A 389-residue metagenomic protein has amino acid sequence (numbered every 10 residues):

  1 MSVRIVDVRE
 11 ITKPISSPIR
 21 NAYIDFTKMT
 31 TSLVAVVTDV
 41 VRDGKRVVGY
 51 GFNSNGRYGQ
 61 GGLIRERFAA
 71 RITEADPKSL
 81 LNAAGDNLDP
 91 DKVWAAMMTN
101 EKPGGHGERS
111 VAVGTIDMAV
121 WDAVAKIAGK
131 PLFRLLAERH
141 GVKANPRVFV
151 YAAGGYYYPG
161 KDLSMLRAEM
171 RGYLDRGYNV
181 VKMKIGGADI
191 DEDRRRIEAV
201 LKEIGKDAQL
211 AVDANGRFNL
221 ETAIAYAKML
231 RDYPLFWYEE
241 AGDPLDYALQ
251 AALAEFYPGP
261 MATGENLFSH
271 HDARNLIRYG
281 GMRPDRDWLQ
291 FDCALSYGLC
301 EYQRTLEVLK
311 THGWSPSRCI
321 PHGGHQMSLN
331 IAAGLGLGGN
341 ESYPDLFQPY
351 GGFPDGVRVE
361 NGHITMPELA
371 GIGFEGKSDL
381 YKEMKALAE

Functional and structural regions predicted by a protein language model:
M1-G61, Y350: Structured beta-strand/loop patches that form or line metal/cofactor-binding pockets in enzymes
T12, G371-E389: Extended hydrophobic packing segments that form well-structured cores
V34, R46, I116, G129 (+7 more regions): Conserved, mostly hydrophobic/aromatic
V41-I127: Metal- or metallocofactor-binding catalytic centers and their adjacent structured scaffolds across diverse enzyme
L80, L132-L135, K184, W237-A241 (+1 more regions): Flexible, glycine/charged-enriched surface loops at secondary-structure junctions
E108-V111, D117-P159: Glycine-rich, aromatic-flanked loop segments that form ligand/cofactor-binding clefts across common enzyme folds
A137-Y257: Metal-dependent enolase-superfamily TIM-barrel catalytic cores that perform enediolate-based chemistry
K228, P234, L245-H363, P367: Shared catalytic-loop signature of beta/alpha-barrel
